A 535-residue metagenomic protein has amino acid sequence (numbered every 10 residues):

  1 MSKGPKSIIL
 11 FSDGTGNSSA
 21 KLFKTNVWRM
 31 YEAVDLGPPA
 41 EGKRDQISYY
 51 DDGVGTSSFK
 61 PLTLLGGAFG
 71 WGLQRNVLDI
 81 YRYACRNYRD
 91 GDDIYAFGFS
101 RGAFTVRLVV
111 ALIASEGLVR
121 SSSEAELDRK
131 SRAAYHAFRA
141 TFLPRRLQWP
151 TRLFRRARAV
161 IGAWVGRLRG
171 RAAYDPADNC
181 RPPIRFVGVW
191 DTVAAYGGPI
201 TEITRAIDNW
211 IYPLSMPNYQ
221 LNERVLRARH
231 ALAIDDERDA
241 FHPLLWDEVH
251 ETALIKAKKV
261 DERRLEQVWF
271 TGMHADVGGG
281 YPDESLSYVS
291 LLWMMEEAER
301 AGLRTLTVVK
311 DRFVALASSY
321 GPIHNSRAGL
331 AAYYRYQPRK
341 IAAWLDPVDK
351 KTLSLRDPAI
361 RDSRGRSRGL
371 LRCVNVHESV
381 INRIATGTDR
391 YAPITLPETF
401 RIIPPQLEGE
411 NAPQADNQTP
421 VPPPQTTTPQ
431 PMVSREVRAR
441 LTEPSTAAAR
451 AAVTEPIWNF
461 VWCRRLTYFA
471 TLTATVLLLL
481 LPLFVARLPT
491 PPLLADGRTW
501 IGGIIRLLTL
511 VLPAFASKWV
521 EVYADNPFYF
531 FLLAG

Functional and structural regions predicted by a protein language model:
M1-G535: Active-site- or binding-pocket-proximal scaffold segments within functional domains
